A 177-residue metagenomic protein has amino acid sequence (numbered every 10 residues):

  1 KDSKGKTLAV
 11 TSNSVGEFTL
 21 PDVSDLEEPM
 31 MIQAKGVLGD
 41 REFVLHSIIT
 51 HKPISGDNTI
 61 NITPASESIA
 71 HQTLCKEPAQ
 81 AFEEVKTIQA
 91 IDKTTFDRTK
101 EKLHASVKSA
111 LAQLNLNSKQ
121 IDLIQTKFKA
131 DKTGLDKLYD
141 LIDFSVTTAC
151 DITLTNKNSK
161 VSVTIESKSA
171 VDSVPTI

Functional and structural regions predicted by a protein language model:
K1-I177: Feature for extracytoplasmic/surface-facing segments of secreted or surface-associated proteins, emphasizing
